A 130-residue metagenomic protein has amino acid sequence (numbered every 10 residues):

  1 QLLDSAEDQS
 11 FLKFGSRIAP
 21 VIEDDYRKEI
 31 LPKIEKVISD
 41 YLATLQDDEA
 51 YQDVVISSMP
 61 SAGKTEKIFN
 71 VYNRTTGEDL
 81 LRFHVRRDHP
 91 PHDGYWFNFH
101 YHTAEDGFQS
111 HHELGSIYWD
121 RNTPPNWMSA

Functional and structural regions predicted by a protein language model:
S5-D25: Acidic/histidine-rich, surface-exposed loop or edge segments in extracytoplasmic proteins
P20-H92: Mature extracytoplasmic domains of secretory-pathway proteins
D79-R82, L114, Y118: Local beta-strand/beta-hairpin segments that build beta-sheet-rich folds
R87, Y101-T103, W119-R121: Short, solvent-exposed aromatic-acidic interface loops
Y95-H112: Histidine-centered catalytic micro-motifs
I117-S129: Short, low-complexity, Pro/Ser/Thr/Gly-rich segments in the mature regions of secreted, periplasmic
